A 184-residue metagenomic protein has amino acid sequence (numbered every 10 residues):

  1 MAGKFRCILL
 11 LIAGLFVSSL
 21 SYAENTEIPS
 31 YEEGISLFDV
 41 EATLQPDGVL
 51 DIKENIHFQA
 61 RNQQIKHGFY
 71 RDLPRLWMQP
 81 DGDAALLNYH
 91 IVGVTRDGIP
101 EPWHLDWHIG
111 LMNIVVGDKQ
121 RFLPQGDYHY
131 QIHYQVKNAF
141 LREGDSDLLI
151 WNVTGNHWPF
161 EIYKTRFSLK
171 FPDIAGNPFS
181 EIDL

Functional and structural regions predicted by a protein language model:
M1-K4: N-terminal secretory signal peptides that target proteins for export/translocation
C7-S18: Bacterial N-terminal signal peptides
Y22-L184: Lumenal/extracellular ectodomains and adaptor appendage modules of the eukaryotic vesicle/secretory system
